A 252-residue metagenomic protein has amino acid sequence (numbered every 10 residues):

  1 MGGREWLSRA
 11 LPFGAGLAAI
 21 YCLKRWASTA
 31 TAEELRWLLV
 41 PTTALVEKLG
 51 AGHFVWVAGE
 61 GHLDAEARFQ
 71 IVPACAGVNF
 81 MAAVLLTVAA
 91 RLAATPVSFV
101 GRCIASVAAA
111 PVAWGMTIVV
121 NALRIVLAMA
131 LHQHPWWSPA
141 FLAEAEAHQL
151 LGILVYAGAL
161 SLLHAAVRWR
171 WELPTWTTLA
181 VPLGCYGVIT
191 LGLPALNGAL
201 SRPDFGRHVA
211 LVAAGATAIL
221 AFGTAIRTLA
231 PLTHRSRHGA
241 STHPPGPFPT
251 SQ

Functional and structural regions predicted by a protein language model:
M1-Q252: Hydrophobic N-terminal alpha-helices or hydrophobic patches in metabolic proteins across all domains of life
